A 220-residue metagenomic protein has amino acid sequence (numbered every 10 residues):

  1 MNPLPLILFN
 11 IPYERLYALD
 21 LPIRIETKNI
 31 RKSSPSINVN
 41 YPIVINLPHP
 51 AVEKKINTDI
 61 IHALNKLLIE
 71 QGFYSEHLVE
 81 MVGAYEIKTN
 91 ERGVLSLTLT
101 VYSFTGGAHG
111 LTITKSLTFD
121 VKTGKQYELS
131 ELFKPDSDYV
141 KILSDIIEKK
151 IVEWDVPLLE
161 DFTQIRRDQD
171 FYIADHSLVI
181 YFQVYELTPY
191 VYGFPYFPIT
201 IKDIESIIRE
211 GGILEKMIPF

Functional and structural regions predicted by a protein language model:
M1-F220: Compositionally biased intrinsically disordered regions enriched in Thr/Gly
